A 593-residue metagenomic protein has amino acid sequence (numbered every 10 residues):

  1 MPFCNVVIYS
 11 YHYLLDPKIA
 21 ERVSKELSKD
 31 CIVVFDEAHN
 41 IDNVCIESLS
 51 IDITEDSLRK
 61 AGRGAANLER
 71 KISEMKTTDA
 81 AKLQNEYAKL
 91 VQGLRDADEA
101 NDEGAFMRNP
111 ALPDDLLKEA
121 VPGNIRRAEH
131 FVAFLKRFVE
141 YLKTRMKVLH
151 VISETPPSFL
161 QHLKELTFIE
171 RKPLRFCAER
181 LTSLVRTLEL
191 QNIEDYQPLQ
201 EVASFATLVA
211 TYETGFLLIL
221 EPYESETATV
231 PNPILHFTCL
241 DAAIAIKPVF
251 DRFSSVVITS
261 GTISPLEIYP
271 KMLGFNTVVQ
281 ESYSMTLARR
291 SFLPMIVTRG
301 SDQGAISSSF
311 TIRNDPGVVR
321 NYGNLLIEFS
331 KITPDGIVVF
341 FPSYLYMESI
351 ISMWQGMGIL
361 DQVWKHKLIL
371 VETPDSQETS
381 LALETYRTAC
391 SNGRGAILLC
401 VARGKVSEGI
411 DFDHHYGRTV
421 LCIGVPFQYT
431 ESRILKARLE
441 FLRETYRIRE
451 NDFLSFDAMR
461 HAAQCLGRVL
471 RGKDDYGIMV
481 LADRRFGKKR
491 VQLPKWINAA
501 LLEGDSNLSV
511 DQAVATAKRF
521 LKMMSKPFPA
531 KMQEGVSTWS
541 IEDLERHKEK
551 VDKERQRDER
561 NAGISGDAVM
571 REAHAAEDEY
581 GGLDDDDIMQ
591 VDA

Functional and structural regions predicted by a protein language model:
M1-A593: ASCE RecA-like P-loop NTPase motor cores that couple ATP hydrolysis to mechanical translocation on nucleic acids
